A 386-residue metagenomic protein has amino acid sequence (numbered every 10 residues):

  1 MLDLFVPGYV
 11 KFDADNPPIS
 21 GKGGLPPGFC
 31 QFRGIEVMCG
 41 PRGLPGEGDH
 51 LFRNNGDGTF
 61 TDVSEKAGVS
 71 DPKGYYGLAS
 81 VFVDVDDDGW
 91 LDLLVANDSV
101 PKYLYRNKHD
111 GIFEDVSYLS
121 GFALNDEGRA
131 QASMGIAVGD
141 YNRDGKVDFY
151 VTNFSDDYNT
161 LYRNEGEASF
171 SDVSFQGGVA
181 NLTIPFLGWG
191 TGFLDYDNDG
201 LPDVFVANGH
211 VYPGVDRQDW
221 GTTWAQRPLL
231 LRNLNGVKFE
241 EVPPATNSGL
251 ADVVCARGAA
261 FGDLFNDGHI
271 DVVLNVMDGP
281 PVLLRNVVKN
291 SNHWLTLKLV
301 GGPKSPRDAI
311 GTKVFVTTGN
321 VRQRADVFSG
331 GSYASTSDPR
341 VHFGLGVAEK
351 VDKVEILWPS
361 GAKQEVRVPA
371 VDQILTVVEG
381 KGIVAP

Functional and structural regions predicted by a protein language model:
M1-L2, R53, G77-D87, L91 (+5 more regions): Beta-propeller blade termini
D3-G8, D92-N97, K146-N153, V204-A207 (+2 more regions): Hydrophobic beta-strand segments that make up the repeating blades of beta-propeller and related beta-repeat
P7, H50, N54, G139-Y141 (+2 more regions): Extended catalytic-interface subdomain
G8-K22, K102: Short, solvent-exposed beta-strand-terminating loops
D13, D49-H50, P101-L104, D157-N159 (+2 more regions): Structural signal for beta-propeller blades
P17-Y75, R106-Q131, R163-F186, R217-V254 (+3 more regions): Blade-edge motifs of beta-propeller repeat domains
V147-N153, F193, D197-P213, R217-R227 (+3 more regions): Loop/turn-rich, solvent-exposed surfaces of beta-rich toroidal or solenoidal domains
G178-N181, G221-P386: Gly/Ser/Thr/Pro-enriched helix-cap/hinge segments flanking short amphipathic alpha-helices
